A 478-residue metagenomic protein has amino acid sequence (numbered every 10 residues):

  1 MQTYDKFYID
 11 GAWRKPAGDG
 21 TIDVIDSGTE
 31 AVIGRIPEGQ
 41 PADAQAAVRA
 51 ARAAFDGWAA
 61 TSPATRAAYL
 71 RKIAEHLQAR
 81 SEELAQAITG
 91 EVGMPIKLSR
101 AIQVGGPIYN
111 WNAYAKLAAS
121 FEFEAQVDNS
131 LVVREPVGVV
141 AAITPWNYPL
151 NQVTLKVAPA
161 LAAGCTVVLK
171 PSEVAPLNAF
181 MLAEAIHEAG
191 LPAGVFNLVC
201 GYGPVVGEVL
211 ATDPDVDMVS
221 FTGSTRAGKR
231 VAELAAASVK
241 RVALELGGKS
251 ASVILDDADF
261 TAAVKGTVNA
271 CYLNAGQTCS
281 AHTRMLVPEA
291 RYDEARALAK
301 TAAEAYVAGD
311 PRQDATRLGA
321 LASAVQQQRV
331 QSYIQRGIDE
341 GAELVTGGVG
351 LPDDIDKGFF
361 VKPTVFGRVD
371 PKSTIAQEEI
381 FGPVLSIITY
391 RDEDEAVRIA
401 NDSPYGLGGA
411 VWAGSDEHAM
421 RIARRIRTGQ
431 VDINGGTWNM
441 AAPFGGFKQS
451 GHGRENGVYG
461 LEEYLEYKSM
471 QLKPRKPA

Functional and structural regions predicted by a protein language model:
M1-G90: Short, structured beta/alpha segment
T29-R35, V216, V307, I334 (+2 more regions): Conserved C-terminal structural/oligomerization subdomain of aldehyde/semialdehyde dehydrogenase
E30, R66, I88, W111 (+10 more regions): Residue-level signal for inorganic ion chemistry
I33-G39, A54-A60, A142, S252-L255 (+5 more regions): Short, well-ordered beta-strand elements within core beta-sheets of diverse protein domains
R49, R71-E82, M94-F121: Long amphipathic alpha-helix in the N-terminal Rossmann-like dinucleotide-binding domain of NAD(P)-dependent
A53-A60, E75-E82, G93, K116-S120 (+9 more regions): Generic secondary-structure signature for well-ordered alpha-helical cores
E122-A262, Y390: Rossmann-like NAD(P) dinucleotide-binding subdomain of oxidoreductase/dehydrogenase enzymes
R226-D370, I433: ALDH superfamily catalytic-core signature
